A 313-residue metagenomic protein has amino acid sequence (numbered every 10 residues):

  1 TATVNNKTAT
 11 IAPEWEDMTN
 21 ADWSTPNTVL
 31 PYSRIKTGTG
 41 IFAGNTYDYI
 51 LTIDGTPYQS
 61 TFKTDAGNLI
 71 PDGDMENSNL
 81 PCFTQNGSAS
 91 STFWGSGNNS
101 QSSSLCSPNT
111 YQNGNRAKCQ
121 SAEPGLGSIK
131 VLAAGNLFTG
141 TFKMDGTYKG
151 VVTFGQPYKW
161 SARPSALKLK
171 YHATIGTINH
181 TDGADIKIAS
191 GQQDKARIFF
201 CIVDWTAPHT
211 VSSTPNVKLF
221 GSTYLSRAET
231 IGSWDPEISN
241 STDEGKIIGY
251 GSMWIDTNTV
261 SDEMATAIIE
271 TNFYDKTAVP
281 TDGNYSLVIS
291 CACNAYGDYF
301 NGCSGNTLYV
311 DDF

Functional and structural regions predicted by a protein language model:
T1, K168-H172: Short edge beta-strand/loop segments characteristic of extracellular beta-sandwich folds
T1-T3, D65-A66: N-terminal non-catalytic regions of secreted/periplasmic and cell-surface proteins
A2-F42: Recognizes extended acidic, P/S/T-rich segments that occur within or adjacent to Ig-like beta-sandwich modules
N5, D54-T56: Short strand-coil-strand connectors
N45-L51: Short beta-strand segments enriched for Tyr within beta-sheet-rich domains, predominantly fibronectin type III
P57-K168, G191-F313: Aromatic (Trp/Tyr/Phe) and Gly/Pro-enriched flexible surface segments
Y171-I188: Short amphipathic, basic-aromatic surface patches that mediate peripheral association with negatively charged
